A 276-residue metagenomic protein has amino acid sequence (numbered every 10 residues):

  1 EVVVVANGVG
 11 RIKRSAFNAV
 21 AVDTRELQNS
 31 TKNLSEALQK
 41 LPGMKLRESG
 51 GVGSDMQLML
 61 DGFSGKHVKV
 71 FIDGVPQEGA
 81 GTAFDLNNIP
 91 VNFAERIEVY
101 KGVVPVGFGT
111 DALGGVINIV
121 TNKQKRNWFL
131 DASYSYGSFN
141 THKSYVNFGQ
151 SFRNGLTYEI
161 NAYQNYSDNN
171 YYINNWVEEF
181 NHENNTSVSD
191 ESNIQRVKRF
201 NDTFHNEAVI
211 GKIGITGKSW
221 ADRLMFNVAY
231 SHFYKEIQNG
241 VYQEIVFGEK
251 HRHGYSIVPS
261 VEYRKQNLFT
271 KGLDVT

Functional and structural regions predicted by a protein language model:
E1-Q28, S35: Short, acidic, small-residue-rich periplasmic hinge/interaction motif at the N-terminus of Gram-negative outer-membrane
K13, F108, Q124-F129, R153-L156 (+2 more regions): Short loop/turn motifs that connect adjacent beta-strands in outer-membrane beta-barrel proteins
A19, S35, Q39-P76: Extracytoplasmic beta-strand/coil segments of soluble accessory domains associated with Gram-negative outer-membrane
V52, G109, G137-N140, V197-N206 (+1 more regions): Short sequence motifs at beta-strands and strand-loop junctions characteristic of Gram-negative outer-membrane
H67, V75-G102: Short acidic/polar hinge/loop motifs at secondary-structure boundaries that mediate gating or recognition
I89-S133: A beta-strand signature from Gram-negative outer-membrane beta-barrel systems, especially the internal plug domain
R126, S135, S151-Q243: Periplasmic-side early beta-strands and strand-to-turn transitions of outer-membrane beta-barrels
V146-Q150, V209-I215, P259-K265: Residues on the lipid-exposed face of transmembrane beta-strands in outer-membrane beta-barrel proteins
